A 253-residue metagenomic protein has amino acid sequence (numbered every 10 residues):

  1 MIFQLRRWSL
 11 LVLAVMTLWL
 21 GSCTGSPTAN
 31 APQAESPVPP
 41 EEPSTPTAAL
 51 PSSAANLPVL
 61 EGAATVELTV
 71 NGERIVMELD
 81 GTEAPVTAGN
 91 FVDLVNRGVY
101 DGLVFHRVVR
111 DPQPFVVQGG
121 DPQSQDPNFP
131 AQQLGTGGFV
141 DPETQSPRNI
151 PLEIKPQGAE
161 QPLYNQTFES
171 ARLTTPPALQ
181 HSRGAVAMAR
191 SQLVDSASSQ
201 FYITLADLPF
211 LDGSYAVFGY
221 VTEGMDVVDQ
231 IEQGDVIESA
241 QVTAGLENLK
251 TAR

Functional and structural regions predicted by a protein language model:
I2-F3, C23-R253: Cross-family detector of peptidyl-prolyl cis-trans isomerase
I2-V12: Bacterial N-terminal signal peptides that target proteins for export
V12-L13, S124: A periodicity- and composition-biased signal for non-globular, repetitive helical segments
M16-T17: Residue-level signal for mature regions of secreted extracellular proteins and peptides
